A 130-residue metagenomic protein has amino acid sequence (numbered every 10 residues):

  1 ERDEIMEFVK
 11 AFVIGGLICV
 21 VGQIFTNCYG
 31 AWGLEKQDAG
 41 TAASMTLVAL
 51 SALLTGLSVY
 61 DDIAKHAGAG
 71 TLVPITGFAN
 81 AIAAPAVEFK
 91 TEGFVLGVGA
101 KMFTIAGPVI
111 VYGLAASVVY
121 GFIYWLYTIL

Functional and structural regions predicted by a protein language model:
E1-I5: Short, Lys/Arg-enriched N-terminal segments with co-localized hydrophobic residues within the first ~10-30 amino acids
E7, A11, A43-S44: Residue-level signature of transmembrane alpha-helical entry/exit and packing/kink sites in multi-pass membrane
F12, G16, I110-S117: Residue-level signal for the membrane-embedded core of alpha-helical transmembrane segments, especially mid-helix
G16-I24, L47-T55, S117-G121: Hydrophobic core segments of alpha-helical transmembrane domains in multi-pass membrane transport and ion-translocation
G33-A52: Loop-to-helix transition at the N-terminal end of transmembrane alpha-helices
Y60-V95: Mid-chain, well-packed structural core segment of small domains
G99-A115: Individual transmembrane alpha-helices with interfacial aromatic-anchor signatures
Y120-L130: Juxtamembrane boundary at the C-terminal end of a transmembrane helix
